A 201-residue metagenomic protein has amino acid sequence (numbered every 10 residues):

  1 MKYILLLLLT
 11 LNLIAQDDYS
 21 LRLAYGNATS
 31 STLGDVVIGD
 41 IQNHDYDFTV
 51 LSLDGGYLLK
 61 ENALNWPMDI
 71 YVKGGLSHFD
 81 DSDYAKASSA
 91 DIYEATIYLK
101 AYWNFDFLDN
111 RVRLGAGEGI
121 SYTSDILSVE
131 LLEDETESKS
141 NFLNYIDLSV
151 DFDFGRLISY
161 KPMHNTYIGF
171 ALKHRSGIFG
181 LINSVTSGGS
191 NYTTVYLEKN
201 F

Functional and structural regions predicted by a protein language model:
A15-D18, K60-M68, N104-R113, G155-I168: Short loop/turn motifs that connect adjacent beta-strands in outer-membrane beta-barrel proteins
A15-K60, E198: Short glycine/proline- and aromatic-enriched beta-strand/turn motifs that initiate or cap beta-hairpins
D17, D47-L51, S89-I97, N110 (+2 more regions): Residues that define the transmembrane beta-barrel architecture of outer-membrane proteins
L21-L23, I70-G74, L114-E118, I168-F170 (+1 more regions): Membrane-embedded beta-strand positions of outer-membrane beta-barrel proteins
L23, L53-Y57, I97-W103, A116-E118 (+2 more regions): Residues on the lipid-exposed face of transmembrane beta-strands in outer-membrane beta-barrel proteins
Y25-S31, Y57-L59, G74-D80, E118-S124 (+3 more regions): Transmembrane beta-strands of outer-membrane beta-barrel pores
S30-L33, Y145-F201: Predominantly the C-terminal beta-signal and adjacent terminal strand-loop region of outer-membrane beta-barrel
T32-G39, S82-S88, I126-L132, G180-V185: Outer-membrane beta-barrel translocator domains and adjoining extracellular loop/strand segments of Gram-negative
